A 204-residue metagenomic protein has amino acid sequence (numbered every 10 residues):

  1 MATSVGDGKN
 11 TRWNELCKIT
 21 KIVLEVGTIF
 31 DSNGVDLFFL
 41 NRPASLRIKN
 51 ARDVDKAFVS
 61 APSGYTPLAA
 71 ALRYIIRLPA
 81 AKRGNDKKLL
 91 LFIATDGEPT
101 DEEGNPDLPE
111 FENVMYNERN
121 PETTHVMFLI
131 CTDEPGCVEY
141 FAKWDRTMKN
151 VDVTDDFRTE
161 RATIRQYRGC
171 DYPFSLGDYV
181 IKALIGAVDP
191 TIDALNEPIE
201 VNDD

Functional and structural regions predicted by a protein language model:
M1, R42-S45, D96-T100, C131-P135 (+1 more regions): Conserved beta-strand elements of beta-rich interaction domains across eukaryotes, especially beta-propellers
M1-G34: …and closely analogous acidic/polar surface helices at protein-protein or active-site interfaces in A-domain-like
T3-G8, F38, K49-K56, G104-D107 (+3 more regions): Short coil/turn segments at secondary-structure boundaries
W13-T20, A69-R73, G104-M115: Well-ordered, non-membrane alpha-helical segments in soluble/globular domains
V26-F30, I76-K87, N117-N120: Surface-exposed acidic, glycine-flexible loop patches that form ligand/cofactor-binding and adhesion interfaces
S45-R47, A51-K88, P99, C131-E139: Von Willebrand factor
E98-T154: VWA/integrin I-like adhesion module and closely mimicked acidic/polar interface patches used
E134-D204: P/S/T/G-enriched low-complexity
